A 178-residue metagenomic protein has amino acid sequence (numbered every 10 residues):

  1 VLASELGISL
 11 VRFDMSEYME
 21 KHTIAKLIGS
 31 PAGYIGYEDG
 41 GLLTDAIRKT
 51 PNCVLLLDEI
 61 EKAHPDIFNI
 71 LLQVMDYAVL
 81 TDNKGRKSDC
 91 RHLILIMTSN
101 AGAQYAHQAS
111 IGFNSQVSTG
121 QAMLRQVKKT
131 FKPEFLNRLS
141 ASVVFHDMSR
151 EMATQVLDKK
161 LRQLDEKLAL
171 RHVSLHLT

Functional and structural regions predicted by a protein language model:
V1-T178: AAA+ P-loop NTPase nucleotide-binding core of proteostasis motors
